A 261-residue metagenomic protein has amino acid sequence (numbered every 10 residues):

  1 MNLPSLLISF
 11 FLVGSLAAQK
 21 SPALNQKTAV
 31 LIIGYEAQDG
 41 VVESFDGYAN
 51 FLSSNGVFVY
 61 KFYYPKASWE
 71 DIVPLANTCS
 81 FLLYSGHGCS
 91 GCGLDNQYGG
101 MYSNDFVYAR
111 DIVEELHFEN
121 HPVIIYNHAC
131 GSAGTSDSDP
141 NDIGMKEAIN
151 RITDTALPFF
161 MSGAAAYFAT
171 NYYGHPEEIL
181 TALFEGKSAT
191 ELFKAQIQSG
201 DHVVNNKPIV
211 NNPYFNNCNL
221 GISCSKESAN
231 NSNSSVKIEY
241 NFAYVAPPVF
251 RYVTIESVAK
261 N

Functional and structural regions predicted by a protein language model:
S5-S15: Bacterial N-terminal signal peptides
L16-K20: Sec/Tat signal peptide C-region and signal peptidase I cleavage site
S21-C89, G93, K146, N150-R151: A domain-level signal for caspase-like cysteine endopeptidase catalytic cores and their zymogen-processing architecture
F81-S85, I124-H128, F168: Structural motif
G86-G88, A129-G131, N171-Y173: A mature extracytoplasmic/lumenal domain signature
S90-A165: Cysteine protease catalytic core and zymogen-processing segment of caspase-like enzymes
A133-N261: Active-site-proximal C-terminal subdomain of hydrolase catalytic domains
